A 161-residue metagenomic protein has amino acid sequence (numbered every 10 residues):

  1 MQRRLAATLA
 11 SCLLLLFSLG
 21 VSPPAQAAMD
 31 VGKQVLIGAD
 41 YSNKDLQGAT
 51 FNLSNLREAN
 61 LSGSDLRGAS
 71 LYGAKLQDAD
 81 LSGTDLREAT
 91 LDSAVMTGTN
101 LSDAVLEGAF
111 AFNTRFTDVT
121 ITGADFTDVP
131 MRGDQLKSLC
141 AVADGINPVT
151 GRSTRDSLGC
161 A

Functional and structural regions predicted by a protein language model:
Q2-L9, L13-A161: Tandem repeat scaffolds
